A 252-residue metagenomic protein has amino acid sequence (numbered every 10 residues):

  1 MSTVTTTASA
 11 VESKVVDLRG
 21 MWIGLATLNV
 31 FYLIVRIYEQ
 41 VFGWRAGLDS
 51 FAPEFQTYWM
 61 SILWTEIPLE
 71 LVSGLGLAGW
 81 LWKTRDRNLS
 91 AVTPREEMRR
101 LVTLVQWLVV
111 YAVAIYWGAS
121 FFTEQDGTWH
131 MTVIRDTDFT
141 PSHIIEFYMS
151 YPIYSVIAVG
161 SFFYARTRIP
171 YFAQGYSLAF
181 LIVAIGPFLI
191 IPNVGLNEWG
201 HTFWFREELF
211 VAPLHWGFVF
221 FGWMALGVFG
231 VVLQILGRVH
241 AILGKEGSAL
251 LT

Functional and structural regions predicted by a protein language model:
M1, E66-W82, Y148-S161, F218-R238: Hydrophobic cores of alpha-helical transmembrane segments in multi-pass inner/ER membrane proteins, independent
S2-L28, P94-V109, R168-I182, L236: Alpha-helical transmembrane segments and their helix-start/interface "positive-inside/aromatic belt" motifs in integral
A26-W44: Alpha-helical transmembrane segments of multi-pass membrane proteins
V41-S61: Perimembrane loop-to-helix junctions flanking transmembrane segments
E54-E66, R135-M149, F210-V219: Short aromatic-rich membrane-water interface segments that cap or initiate transmembrane helices in multi-pass membrane
F55-L75, T103-W107: Interfacial helix-start motif at the membrane-water boundary
V110-G175: Membrane-proximal helix-loop-helix units in multi-pass membrane proteins
S177-T252: C-terminal transmembrane-bundle signature of multipass membrane proteins, characterized by strong activation on
